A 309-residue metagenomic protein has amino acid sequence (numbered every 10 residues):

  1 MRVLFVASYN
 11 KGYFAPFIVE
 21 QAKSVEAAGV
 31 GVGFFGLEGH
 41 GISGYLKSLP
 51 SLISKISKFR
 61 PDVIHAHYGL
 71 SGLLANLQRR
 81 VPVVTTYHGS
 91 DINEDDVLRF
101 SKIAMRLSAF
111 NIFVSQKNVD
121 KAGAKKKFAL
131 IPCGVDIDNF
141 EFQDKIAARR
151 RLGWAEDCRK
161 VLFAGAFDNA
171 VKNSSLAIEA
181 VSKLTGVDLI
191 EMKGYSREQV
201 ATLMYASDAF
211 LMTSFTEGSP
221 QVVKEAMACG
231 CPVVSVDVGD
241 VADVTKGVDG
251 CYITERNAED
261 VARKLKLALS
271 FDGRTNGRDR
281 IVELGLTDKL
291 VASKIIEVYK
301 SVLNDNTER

Functional and structural regions predicted by a protein language model:
L4, W154-K172, I178-S182: Conserved donor-binding/catalytic core segment of Leloir-type glycosyltransferases
A66-S71: Short His-centered aromatic/hydrophobic patch
D95-D96, V135-R151, D157: Acidic anion/phosphate-binding donor-loop and adjacent secondary structure in glycosyltransferase catalytic cores
M105, T202-S207: Short alpha-helical donor nucleotide-sugar binding micro-motif in glycosyltransferases
F215: Aromatic "clamp/platform" in nucleotide-sugar-dependent glycosyltransferases that forms part of the donor/acceptor
P232-S235: Short hydrophobic beta-strand element within catalytic cores of glycosyltransferases and related nucleotide-activated
G247-A258, K266-F271: Conserved acidic donor-binding segment of nucleotide-sugar-dependent glycosyltransferases
R256, S270-N304: A charged, aromatic-enriched C-terminal amphipathic alpha-helix characteristic of glycosyltransferases across folds
